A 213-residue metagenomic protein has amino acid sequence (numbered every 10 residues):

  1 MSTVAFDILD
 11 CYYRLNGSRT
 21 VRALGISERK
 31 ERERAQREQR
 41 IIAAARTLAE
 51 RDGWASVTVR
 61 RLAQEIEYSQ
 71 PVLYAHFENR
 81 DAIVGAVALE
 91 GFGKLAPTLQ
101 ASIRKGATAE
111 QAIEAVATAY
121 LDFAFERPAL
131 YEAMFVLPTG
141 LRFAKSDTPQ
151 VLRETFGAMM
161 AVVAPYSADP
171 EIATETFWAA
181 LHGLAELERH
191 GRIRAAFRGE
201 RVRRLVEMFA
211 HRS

Functional and structural regions predicted by a protein language model:
M1-Q39, A43, G106: N-terminal intrinsically disordered/low-complexity leader segments
R37-A45, L62, V87-G91, L95 (+2 more regions): Generic hydrophobic, amphipathic alpha-helix propensity
R40, R51-A82, A86: Helix-turn-helix
A49, V84-G91, M134, V151: Alpha-helical DNA-contacting segments of helix-turn-helix folds
A86, Q100-A129, L152-F156, F177: Hydrophobic alpha-helical connector segments
F125-F143, E186-I193: Amphipathic alpha-helical segments used for helix-helix packing
F135, L141-S167, E171-T176, E200-H211: Amphipathic alpha-helical packing segments from all-alpha helical-bundle domains
W178-A196, H211-S213: Amphipathic C-terminal alpha-helical segment
